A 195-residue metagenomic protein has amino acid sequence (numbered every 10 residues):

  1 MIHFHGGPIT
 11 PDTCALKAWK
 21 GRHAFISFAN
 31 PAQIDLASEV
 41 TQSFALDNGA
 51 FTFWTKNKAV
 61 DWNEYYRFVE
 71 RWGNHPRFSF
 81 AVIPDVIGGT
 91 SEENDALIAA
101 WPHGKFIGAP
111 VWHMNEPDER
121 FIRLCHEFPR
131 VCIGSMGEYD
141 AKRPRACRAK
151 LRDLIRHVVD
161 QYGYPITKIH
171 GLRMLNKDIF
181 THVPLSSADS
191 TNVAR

Functional and structural regions predicted by a protein language model:
M1-F4, T41, W101-A109, H157-G171: Short beta-strand/loop segments at the ligand-binding rim of alpha/beta enzyme cores
M1-P102: Non-catalytic, usually N-terminal nucleic-acid engagement modules in DNA/RNA processing proteins
D47, P110, V183: Conserved, mostly hydrophobic/aromatic
T52-W54, A81-T90, F106-A109, I133-R145: Surface-exposed cleft-lining segments at the edges of enzyme active sites
V60, E116-H126, M174-S190: Catalytic cores of alpha/beta
E92-L97, E116-H126, R143-D153, T181: Distinct, well-ordered alpha-helical segments
C132-S135, Y164-N176, S187-N192: Glycine-rich anion-binding loop/nest that anchors nucleotide
M136-G137, K142-I169: Donor nucleotide-activated moiety binding/catalytic core segment of transferases that use nucleotide-activated donors
